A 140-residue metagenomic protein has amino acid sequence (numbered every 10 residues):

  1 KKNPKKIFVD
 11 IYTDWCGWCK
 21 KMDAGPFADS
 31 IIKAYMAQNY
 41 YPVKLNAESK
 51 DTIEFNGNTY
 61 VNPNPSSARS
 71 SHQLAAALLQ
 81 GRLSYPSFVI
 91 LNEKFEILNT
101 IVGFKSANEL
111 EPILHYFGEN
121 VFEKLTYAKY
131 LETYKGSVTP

Functional and structural regions predicted by a protein language model:
K1, G81-R82, N92, L98-P140: Non-globular targeting/processing and membrane-anchoring segments
K1-K2, A34-A37, Q80-S84: Extracellular/periplasmic catalytic domains that process cell-envelope and extracellular macromolecules
N3-G17, P42: Short active-site neighborhood of thiol/selenol oxidoreductases, capturing the structured segment around
F8, P42, L74-A77, L83-I101: A short, hydrophobic beta-strand/beta-hairpin element that forms part of a small beta-sheet core
T13-W18, P26, A47-T52, K94-E96 (+1 more regions): Solvent-exposed loop/turn segments at secondary-structure junctions within structured extracellular/periplasmic domains
G17-K20, V89: Cys/His/Pro-rich metal-binding microdomains
C19-A37: Typically the conserved alpha-helix immediately C-terminal to a functionally engaged Cys/Sec in thioredoxin-like
I32-R69: Thiol-based oxidoreductase modules, predominantly thioredoxin-like and allied folds used for disulfide exchange
